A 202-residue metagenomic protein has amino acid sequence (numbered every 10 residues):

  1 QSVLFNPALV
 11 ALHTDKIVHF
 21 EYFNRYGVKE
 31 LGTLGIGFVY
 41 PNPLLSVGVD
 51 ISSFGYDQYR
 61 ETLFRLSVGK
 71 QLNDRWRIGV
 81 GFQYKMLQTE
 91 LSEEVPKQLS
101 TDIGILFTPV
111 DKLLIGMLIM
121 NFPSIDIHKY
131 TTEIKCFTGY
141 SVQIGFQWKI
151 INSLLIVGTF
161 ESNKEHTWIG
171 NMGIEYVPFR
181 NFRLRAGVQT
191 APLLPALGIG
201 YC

Functional and structural regions predicted by a protein language model:
Q1-C202: Subset of outer-membrane beta-barrel
